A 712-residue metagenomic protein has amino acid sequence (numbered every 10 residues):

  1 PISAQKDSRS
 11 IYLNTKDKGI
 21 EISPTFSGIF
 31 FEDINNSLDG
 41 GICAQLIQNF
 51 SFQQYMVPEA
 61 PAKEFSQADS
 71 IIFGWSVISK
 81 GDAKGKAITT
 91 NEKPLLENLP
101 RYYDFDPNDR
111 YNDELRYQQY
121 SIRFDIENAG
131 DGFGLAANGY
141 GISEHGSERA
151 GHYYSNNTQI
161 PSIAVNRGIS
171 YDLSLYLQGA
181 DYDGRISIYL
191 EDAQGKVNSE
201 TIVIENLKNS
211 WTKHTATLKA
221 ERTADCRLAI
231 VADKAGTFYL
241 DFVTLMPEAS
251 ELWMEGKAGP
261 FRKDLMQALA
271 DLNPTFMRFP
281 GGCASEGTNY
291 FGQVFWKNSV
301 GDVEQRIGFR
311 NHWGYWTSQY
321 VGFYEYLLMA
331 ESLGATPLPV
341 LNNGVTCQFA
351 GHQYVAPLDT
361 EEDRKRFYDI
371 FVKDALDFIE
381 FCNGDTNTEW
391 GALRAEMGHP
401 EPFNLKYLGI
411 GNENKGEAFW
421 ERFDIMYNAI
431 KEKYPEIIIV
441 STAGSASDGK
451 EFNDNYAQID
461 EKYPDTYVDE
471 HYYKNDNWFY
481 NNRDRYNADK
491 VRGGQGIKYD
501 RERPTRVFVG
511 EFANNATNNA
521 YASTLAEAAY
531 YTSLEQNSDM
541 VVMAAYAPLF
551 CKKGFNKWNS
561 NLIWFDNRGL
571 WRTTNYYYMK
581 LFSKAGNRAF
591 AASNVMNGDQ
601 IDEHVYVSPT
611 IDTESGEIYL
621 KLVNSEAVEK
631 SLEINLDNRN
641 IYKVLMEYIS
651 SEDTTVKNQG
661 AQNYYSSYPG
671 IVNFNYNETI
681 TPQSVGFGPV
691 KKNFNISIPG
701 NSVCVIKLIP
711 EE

Functional and structural regions predicted by a protein language model:
S3-S318, T336, Q353-D369, E417 (+9 more regions): Extracellular and organelle-lumenal recognition/adhesion modules and their flexible linkers in secreted
E21, F26-G28, F276-R278, T336-L338 (+5 more regions): Structural preference for beta-strand elements that scaffold enzyme active sites
T25, I34, G344-Q348, P504-S608 (+1 more regions): Aromatic/acidic polysaccharide-binding cleft in carbohydrate-active enzymes
I29, L175, N273, A330 (+6 more regions): Conserved, mostly hydrophobic/aromatic
L218-E221, D225-R227, M254-P274, Q319-L333 (+4 more regions): An active-site-proximal structural segment forming one wall of the substrate-binding cleft that immediately precedes
A220, L228-T237, D241, D385 (+3 more regions): Noncatalytic carbohydrate-binding groove/subsite architecture in carbohydrate-active enzymes
A232-D233, P247, P280-C283, N343-G344 (+3 more regions): Active-site groove signature of glycoside hydrolases
S625-E712: C-terminal beta-sandwich/jelly-roll accessory domains of carbohydrate-active enzymes
